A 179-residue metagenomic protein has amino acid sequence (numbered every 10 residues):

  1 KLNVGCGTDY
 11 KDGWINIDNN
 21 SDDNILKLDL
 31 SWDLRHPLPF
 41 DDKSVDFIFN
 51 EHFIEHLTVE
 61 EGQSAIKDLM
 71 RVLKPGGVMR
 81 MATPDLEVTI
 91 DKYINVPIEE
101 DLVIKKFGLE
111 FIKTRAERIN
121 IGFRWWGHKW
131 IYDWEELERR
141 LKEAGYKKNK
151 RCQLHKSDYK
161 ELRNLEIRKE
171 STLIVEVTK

Functional and structural regions predicted by a protein language model:
K1-D91, V175-K179: Conserved SAM-binding loop
E60-K74, V78-T178: S-adenosyl-L-methionine-dependent methyltransferase catalytic module, highlighting the catalytic core
